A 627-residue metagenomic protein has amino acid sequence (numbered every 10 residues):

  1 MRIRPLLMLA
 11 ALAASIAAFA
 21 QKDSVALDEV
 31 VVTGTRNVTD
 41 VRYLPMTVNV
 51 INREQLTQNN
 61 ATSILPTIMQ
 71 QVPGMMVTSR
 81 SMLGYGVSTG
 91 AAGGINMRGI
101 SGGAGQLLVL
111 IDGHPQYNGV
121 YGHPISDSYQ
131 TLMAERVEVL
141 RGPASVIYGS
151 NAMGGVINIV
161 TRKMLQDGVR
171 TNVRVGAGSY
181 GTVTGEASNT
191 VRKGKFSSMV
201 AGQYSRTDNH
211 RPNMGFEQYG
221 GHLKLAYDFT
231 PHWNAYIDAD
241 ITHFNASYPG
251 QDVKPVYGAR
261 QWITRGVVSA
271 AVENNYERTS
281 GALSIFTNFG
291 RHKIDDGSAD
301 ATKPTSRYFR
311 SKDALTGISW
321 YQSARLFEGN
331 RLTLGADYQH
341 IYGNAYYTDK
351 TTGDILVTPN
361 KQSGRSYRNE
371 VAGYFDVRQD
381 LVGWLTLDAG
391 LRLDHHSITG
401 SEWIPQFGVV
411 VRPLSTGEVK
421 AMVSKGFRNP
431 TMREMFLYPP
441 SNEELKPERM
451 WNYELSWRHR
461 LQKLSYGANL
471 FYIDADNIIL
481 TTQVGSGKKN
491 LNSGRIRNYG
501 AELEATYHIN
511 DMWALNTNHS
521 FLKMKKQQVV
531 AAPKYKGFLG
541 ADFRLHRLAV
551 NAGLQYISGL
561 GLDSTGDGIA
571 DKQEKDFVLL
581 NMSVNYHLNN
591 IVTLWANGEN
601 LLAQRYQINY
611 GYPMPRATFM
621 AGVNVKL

Functional and structural regions predicted by a protein language model:
Q21-T57, L65, S465: Short, acidic, small-residue-rich periplasmic hinge/interaction motif at the N-terminus of Gram-negative outer-membrane
P66-H114: Extracytoplasmic beta-strand/coil segments of soluble accessory domains associated with Gram-negative outer-membrane
L107, D252-N275, S311, S366-R368 (+5 more regions): Outer-membrane beta-barrel signature, preferentially recognizing the C-terminal barrel domain of Gram-negative
H114-R141: Short acidic/polar hinge/loop motifs at secondary-structure boundaries that mediate gating or recognition
V156, T161-V191, G202, T207-M214: Short strand-turn segments of transmembrane beta-barrel domains in outer membranes, especially the first one or two
T207-M214, Q218, H232-L315: Flexible loop and strand-edge segments within Gram-negative outer membrane beta-barrel domains
T230, F327-R331, V357-A475, H508-M512 (+3 more regions): Structural signature of Gram-negative outer-membrane beta-barrels, strongest in the C-terminal barrel of TonB-dependent
D380-G383, Y472-D474, L491-D563, H587-T593 (+2 more regions): Gram-negative outer-membrane beta-barrel transporters
